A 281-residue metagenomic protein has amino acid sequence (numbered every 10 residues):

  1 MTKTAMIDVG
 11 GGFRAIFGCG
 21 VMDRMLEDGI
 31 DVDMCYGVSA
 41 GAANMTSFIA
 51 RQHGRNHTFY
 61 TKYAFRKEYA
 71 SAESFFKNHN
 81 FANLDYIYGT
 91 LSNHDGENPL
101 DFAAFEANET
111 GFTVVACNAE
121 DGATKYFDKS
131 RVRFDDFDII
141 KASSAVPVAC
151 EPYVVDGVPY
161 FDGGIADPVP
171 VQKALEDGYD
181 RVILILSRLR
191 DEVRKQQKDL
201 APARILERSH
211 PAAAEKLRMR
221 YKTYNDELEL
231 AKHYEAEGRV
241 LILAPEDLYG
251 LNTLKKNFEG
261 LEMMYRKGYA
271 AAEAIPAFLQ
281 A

Functional and structural regions predicted by a protein language model:
M1-V38, T46-A281: Patatin-like phospholipase
